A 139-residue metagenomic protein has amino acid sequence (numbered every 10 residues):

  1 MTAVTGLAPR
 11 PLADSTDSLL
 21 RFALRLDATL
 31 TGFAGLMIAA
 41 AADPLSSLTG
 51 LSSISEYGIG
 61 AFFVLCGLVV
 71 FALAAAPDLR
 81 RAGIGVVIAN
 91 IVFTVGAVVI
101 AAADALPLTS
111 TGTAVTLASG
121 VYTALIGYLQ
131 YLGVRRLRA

Functional and structural regions predicted by a protein language model:
M1-L19: Short, Lys/Arg-rich, polar N-terminal cytosolic tail immediately upstream of the first transmembrane signal-anchor
S15-A28, Y131: N-terminal membrane topogenic signal
S18-L19, V69-D78, G127-L132: C-terminal ends of transmembrane helices
L26-A39, I54-A75, G85-V98, V121-L125: Core segments of alpha-helical transmembrane spans in multipass integral membrane proteins
A42-S52, D104-T111: Membrane-interface helix termini and inter-helical loops of multi-pass transporters
P77, V95-V115, G133: Membrane-helix boundary connector in multi-pass membrane proteins
V121-A139: Membrane-water interface at the C-terminal end of transmembrane alpha helices
